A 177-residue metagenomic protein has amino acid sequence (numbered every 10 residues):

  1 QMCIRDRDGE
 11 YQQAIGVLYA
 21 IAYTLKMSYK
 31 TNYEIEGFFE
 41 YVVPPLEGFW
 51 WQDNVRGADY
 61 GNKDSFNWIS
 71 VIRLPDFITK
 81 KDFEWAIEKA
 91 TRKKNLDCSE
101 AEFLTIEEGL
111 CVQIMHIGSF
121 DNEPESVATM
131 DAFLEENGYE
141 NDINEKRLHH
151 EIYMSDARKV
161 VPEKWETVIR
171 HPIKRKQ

Functional and structural regions predicted by a protein language model:
M2-C3: Short, small-residue-biased leader/transition segments that mark boundaries at the very start of proteins
D8-K80: N-terminal, charged amphipathic alpha-helical interaction modules
G9-K26, I87-T91, F120-D142: Long, well-ordered alpha-helical scaffolding segments within enzyme catalytic domains, especially pronounced
Y60-K63, E102-E107, E163: Short glycine/proline-enriched loop/turn "hinge" motifs that connect secondary-structure elements and lie
I72-L74, M115-G118, M154-D156, H171: Short, structured patches in soluble enzyme cores that scaffold and shape functional sites
K81-N122: A mid-sequence, solvent-exposed acidic-amphipathic segment
S119, E135-K159: Accessory, usually C-terminal, subdomains that scaffold auxiliary metal cofactors
E151-Q177: Short terminal or interdomain "cap/linker" segment that borders an active site or interface and mediates
